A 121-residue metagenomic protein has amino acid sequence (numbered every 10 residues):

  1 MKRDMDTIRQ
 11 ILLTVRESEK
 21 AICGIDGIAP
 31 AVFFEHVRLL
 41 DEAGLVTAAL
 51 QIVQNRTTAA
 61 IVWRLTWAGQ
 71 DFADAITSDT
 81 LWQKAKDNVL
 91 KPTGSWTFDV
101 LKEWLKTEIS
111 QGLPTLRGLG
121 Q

Functional and structural regions predicted by a protein language model:
M1-I25: Short amphipathic alpha-helical interface segments
V32-V46: Basic amphipathic alpha-helical segments that dock to polyanions
A48-Q51: Beta-hairpin "wing" of winged helix-turn-helix
V53-R56: Short loop/turn motifs at secondary-structure junctions and domain boundaries
T58-V89: Short, amphipathic alpha-helical interaction segments positioned at domain boundaries
S78-Q121: Exposed, interaction-prone assembly regions rather than primary DNA-binding/catalytic cores
